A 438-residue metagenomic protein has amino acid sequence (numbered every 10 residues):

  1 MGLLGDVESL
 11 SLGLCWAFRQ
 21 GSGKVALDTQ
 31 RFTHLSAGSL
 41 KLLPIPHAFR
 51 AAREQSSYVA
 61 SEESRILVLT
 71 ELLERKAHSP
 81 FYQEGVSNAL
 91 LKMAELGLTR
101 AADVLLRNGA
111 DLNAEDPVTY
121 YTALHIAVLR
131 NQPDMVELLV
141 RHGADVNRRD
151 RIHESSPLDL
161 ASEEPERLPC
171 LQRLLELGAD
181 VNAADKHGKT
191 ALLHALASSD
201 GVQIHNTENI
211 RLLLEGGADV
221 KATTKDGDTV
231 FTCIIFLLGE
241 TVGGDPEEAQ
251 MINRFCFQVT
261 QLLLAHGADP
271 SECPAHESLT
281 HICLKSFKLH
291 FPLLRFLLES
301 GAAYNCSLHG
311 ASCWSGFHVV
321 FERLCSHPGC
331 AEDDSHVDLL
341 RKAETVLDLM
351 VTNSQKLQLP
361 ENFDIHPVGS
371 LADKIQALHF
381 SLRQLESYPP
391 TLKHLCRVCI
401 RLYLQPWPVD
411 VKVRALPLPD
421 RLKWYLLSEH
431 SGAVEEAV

Functional and structural regions predicted by a protein language model:
G2-A110: N-terminal segments that cap or nucleate solenoid repeat domains
G2-L43, C283-F296, S300-V438: Cullin-RING E3 adaptor/co-adaptor recruitment helices
P44-S56, P80-L90, E115-A123, R149-L158 (+5 more regions): Ankyrin-repeat boundary/"N-cap" motif
V59-S61, K92-G97, I126-Q132, L160-R167 (+3 more regions): Ankyrin repeat A-helix N-terminal signature
V68, R100-A101, D134-M135, E166-C170 (+4 more regions): Conserved ankyrin/ankyrin-like repeat signature
E71-A77, D103-D111, E137-D145, Q172-D180 (+4 more regions): Ankyrin repeat domain, specifically the short helix-to-loop turn at the C-terminus of the second helix of each repeat
R107, R141, E163, E176 (+12 more regions): Positions within ordered alpha-helical repeat solenoids
R151, E163-T224, T232, V242: Solenoidal tandem-repeat scaffolds enriched in leucines and small polar residues
